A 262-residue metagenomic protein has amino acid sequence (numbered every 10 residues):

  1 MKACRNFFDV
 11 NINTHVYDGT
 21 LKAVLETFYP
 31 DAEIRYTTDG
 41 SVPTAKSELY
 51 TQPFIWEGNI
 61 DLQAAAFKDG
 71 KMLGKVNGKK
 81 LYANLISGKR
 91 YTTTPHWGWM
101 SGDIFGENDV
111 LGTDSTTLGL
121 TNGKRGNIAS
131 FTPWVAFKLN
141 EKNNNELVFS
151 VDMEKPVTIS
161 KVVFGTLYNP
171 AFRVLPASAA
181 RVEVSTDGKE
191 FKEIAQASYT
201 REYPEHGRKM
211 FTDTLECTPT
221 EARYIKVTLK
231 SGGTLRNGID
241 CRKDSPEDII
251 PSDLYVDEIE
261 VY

Functional and structural regions predicted by a protein language model:
M1-I128, T132-W134: Short, compositionally stereotyped local motifs that mark structural "simplifiers"
K2, H15-Y17, E26-F28, K46-E48 (+8 more regions): A generic structural signal for short, solvent-exposed coil/turn residues that cap or connect secondary-structure
V42-P43, N169, T200-R201, T234: A short, flexible beta-alpha/helix-coil linker loop
W56, R201-G207: Short proline/glycine- and polar residue-rich coil/turn motifs
H96, D187, Y199: Residues that form or immediately flank small-molecule/cofactor binding pockets and catalytic motifs
I128-A195, K209-Y262: Aromatic, loop-rich ligand-recognition surfaces of beta-strand-rich domains
E193-Y203: Solvent-exposed serine/threonine-rich low-complexity stretches and specific carbohydrate-binding patches
